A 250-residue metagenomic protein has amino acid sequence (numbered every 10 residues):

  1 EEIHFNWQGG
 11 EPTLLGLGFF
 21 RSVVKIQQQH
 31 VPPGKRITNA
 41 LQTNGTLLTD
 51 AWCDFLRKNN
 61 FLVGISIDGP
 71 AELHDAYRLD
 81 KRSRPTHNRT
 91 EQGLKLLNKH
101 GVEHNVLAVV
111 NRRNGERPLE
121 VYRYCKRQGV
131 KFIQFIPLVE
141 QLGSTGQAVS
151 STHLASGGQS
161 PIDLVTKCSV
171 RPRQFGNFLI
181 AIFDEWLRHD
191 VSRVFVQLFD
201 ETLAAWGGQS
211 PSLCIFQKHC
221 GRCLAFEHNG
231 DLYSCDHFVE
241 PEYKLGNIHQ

Functional and structural regions predicted by a protein language model:
E1-P137: Conserved glycine-rich "GG(E/T)P / GGGxP" loop and the immediately following alpha-helix in the radical SAM core
A76-N88, K95, K99-H219, A225-N229 (+1 more regions): Radical SAM enzyme [4Fe-4S]-AdoMet core and its adjacent flexible, acidic and glycine-rich loops/tails across
